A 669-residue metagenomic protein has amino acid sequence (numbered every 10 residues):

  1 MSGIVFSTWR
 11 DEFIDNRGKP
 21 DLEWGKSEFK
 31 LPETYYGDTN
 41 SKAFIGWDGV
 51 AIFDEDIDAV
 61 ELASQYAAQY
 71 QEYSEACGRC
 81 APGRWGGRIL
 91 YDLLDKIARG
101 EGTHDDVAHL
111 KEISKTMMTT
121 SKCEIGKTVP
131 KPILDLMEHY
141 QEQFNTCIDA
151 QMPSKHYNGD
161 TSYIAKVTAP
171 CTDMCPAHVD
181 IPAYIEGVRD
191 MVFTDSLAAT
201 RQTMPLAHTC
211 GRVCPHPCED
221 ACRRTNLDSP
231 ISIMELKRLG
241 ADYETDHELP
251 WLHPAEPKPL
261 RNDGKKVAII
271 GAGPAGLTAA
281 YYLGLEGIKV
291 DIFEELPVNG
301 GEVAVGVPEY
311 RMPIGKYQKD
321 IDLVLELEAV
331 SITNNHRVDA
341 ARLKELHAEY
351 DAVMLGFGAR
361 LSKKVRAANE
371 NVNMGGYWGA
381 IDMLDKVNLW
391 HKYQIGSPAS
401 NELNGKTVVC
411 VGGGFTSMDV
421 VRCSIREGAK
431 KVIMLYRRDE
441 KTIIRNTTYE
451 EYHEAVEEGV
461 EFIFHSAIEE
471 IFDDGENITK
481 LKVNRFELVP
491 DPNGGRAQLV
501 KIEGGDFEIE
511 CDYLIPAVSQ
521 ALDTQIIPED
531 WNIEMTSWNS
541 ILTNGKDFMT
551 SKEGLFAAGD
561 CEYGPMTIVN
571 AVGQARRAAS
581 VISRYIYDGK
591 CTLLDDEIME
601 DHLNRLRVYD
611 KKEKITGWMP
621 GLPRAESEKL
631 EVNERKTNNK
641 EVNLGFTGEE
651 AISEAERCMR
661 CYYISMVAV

Functional and structural regions predicted by a protein language model:
M1-T161: Redox cofactor-anchoring modules in respiratory/redox and cofactor-processing assemblies
A81-H104, A108-H109, S114-M118, I125-F144 (+5 more regions): Iron-sulfur (Fe-S) cluster-binding segments and ferredoxin-like electron-carrier domains, especially [2Fe-2S]
A177-I181, E186-P259, L325, E345-K392 (+1 more regions): Glycine/serine-rich phosphate-binding loop and adjoining beta1-alpha1 elements at the start of nucleotide-handling
V179, A183, V188, P230-M234 (+5 more regions): Beta1-alpha1 glycine-rich phosphate/pyrophosphate-binding loop at the start of Rossmann-like nucleotide-binding domains
A241-L260, D322-L327, I332-N334, K364-E427 (+2 more regions): Glycine-rich dinucleotide-binding loop and its adjacent helix/turn
R261, K266-I270, Q318-A367, E470-K482 (+3 more regions): Feature captures the FAD/FMN-dependent oxidoreductase FAD-binding
G375-G405, P492-P565: FAD-site-proximal beta/loop scaffold in flavoenzymes
C561-T592: A conserved FAD-binding loop/helix module that cradles the flavin
